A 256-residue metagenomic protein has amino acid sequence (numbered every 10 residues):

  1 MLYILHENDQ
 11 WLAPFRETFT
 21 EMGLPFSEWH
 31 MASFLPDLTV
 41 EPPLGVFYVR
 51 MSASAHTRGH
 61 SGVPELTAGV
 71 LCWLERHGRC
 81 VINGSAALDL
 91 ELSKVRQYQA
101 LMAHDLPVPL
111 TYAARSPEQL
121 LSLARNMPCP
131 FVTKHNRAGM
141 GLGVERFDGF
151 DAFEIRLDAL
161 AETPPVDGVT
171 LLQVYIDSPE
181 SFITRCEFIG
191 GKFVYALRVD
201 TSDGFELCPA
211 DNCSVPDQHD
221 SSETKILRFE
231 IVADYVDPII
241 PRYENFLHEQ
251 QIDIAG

Functional and structural regions predicted by a protein language model:
M1, C72, R76-G78, S85-F182 (+2 more regions): Active-site nucleotide/adenylate-binding loops and adjacent lid/helix of ATP-dependent enzymes
E7-L110: Conserved N-proximal alpha/beta basic substrate-recognition cap immediately N-terminal to, or forming the N-lobe
P14-F15, R58-H60, S93, L142-G143 (+3 more regions): Short glycine-/acidic-enriched loop or helix-start segments at secondary-structure transitions that form or flank
R50, A114, V199: Conserved residues at the C-terminal ends of beta-strands
M51, H135, L197: Short secondary-structure boundary segments
E145-P241, N245: Phosphate-binding site of ATP-dependent enzymes
D253-G256: Conserved active-site loop/cleft motifs that coordinate metal ions or position small ligands
